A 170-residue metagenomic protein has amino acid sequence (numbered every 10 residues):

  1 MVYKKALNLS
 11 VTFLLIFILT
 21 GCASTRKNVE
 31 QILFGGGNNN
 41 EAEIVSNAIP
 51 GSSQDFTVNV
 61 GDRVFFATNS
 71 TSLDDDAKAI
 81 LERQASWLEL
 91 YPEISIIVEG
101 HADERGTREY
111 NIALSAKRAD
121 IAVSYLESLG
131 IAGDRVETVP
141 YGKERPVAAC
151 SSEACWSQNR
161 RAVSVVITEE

Functional and structural regions predicted by a protein language model:
M1-V11: Bacterial N-terminal signal peptides that target proteins for export
I18-G21: C-terminal motif of bacterial Sec signal peptides marking the signal peptidase cleavage site
A23-S95, T168-E170: Periplasmic peptidoglycan-binding/tethering modules of Gram-negative envelope proteins
D76-R83, E109, K117, I121 (+1 more regions): Extracytoplasmic/secreted proteins, especially bacterial periplasmic and envelope-associated proteins
P92-H101, A116-V147, R160-E170: A non-catalytic structural micro-motif
A148-S152: Short beta-alpha junctions and helix-cap segments that line functional grooves
A154-Q158: A generic structural micro-feature
